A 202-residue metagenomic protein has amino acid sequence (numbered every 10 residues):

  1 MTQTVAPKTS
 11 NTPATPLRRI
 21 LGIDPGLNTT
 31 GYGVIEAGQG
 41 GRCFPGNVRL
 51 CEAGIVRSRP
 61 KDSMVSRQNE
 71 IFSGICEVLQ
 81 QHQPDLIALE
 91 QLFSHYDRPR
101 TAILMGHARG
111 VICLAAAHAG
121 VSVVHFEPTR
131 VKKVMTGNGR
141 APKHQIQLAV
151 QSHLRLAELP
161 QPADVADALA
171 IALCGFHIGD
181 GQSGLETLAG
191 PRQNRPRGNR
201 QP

Functional and structural regions predicted by a protein language model:
M1-P202: Phosphate- and other anionic-substrate recognition elements at nucleic-acid/protein interfaces
